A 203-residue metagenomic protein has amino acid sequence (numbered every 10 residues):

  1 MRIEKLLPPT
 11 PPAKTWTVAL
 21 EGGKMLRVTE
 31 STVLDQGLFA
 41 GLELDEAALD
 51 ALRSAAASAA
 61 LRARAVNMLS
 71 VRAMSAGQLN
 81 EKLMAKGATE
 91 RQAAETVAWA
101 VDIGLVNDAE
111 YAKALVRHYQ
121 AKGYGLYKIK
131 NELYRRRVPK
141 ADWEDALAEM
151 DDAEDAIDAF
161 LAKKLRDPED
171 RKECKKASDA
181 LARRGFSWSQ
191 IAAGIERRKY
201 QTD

Functional and structural regions predicted by a protein language model:
M1-D203: An alpha-helical, amphipathic repeat domain used for nucleic-acid recognition, typified by the mTERF helical solenoid
